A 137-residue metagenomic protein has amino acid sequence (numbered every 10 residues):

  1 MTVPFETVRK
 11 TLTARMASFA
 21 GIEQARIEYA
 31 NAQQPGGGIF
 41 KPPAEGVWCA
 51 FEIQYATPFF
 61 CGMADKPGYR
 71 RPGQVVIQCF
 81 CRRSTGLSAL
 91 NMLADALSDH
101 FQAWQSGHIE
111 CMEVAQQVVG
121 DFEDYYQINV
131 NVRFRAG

Functional and structural regions predicted by a protein language model:
M1-A64, L87, M92-A96, W104: Small/polar-rich, solvent-exposed N-terminal microdomains that initiate assembly or binding
E23, M92-G137: Acidic-leaning, charged glycine-interspersed low-complexity segments
A32, Q54-P58, R82-S84, D121 (+1 more regions): Generic structural motif
P35-G36, V76, F80, A115-V119: Compositionally biased, intrinsically disordered low-complexity segments enriched in polar/proline residues
P42, G68, V119-E123: Sterically constrained small-residue positions within well-ordered secondary structures of folded domains
P67-S84, Y126-G137: Oligomerization/assembly interface segments of phage tail-like spikes and tubes
F80-L87, S106-C111: Short C-terminal domain-edge/linker segments immediately following a structured domain
